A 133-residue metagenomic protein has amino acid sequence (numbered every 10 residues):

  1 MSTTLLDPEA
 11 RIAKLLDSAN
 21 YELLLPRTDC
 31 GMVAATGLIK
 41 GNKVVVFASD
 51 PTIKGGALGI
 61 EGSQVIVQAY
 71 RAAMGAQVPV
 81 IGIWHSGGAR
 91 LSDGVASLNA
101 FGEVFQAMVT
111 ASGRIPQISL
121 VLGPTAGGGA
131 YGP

Functional and structural regions predicted by a protein language model:
M1-I118, P124, G129-A130: Terminal-region recognition feature
